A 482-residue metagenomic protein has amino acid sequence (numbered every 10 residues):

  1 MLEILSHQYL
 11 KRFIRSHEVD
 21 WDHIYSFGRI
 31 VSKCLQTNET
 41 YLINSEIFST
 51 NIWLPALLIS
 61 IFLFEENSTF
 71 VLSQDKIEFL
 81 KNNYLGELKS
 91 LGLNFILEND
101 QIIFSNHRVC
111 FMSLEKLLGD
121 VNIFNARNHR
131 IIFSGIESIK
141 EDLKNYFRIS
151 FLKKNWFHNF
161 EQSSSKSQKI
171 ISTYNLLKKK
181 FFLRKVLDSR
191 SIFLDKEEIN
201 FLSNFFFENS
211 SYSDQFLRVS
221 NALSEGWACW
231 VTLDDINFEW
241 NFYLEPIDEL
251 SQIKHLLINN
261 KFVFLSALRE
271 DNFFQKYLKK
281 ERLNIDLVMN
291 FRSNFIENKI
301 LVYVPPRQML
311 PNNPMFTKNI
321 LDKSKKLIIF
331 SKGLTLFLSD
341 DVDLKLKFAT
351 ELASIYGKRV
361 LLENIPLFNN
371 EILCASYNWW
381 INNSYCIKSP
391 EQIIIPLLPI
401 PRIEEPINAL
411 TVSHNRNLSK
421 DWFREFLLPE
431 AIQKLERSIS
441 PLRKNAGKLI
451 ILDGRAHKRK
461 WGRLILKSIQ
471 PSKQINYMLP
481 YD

Functional and structural regions predicted by a protein language model:
M1-E46, N128-H129, G135-L352, R455-L466 (+1 more regions): Conserved coupling segment at the C-terminus of the helicase ATP-binding
H23, E39-I96: Conserved Walker A/P-loop ATP-binding site and its immediately adjacent core in helicase/helicase-like ATPase domains
I24-Y25, D75-N122, E363-N364, L373: Inter-Walker segment of RecA-like/P-loop motor cores
T69-V71, C110-S113, R130-F133, K261-S266 (+3 more regions): Structural recognition of the conserved hydrophobic beta-strand(s) that form the central parallel beta-sheet of P-loop
L72, K89-Q101, I285-V288, L336 (+1 more regions): Conserved RecA-like helicase motor-core motifs
E78-K81, G119-V121, I139-D142, D271-F274 (+4 more regions): Switch/connector loops and helix/strand junctions flanking conserved nucleotide-binding motifs in nucleotide-processing
E98-L143, L373-I387: Conserved RecA-like ASCE ATPase "motif II neighborhood" in helicase/translocase motors
Q308, N369-R459: Conserved RecA-like P-loop NTPase helicase motor core
